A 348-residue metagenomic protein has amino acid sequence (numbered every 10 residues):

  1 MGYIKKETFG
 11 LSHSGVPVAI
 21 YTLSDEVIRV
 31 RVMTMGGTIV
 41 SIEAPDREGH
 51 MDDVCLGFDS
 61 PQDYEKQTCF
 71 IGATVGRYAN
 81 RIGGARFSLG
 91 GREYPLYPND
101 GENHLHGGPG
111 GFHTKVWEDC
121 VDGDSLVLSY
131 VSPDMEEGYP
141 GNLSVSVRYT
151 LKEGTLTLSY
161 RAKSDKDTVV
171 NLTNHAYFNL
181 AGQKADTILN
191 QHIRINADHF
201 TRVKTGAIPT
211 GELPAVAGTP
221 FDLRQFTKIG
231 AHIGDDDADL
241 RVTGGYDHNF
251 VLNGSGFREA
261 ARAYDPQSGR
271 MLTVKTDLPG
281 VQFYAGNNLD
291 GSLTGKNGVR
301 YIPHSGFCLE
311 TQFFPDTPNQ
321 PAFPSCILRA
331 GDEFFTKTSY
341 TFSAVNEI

Functional and structural regions predicted by a protein language model:
M1-I348: An exposed, glycine/acidic-rich loop-and-rim segment of catalytic or binding clefts
